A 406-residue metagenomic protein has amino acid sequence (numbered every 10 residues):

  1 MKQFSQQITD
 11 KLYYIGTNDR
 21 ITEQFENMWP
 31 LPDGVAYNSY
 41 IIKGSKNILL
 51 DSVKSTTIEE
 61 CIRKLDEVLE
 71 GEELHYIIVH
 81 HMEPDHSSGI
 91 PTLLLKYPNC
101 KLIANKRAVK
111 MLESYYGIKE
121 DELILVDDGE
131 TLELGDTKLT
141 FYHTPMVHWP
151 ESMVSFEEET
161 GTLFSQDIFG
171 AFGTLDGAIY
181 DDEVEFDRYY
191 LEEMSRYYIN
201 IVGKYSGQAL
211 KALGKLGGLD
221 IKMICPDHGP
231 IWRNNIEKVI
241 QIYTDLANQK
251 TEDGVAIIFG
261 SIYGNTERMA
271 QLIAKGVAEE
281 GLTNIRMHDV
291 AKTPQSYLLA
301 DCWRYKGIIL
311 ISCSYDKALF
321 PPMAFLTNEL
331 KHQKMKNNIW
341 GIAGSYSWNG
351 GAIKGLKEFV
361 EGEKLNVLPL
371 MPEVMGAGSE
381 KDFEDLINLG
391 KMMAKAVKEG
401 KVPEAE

Functional and structural regions predicted by a protein language model:
F4, L175, F186-I224, G229-P230 (+2 more regions): FMN-binding flavodoxin-like domain, especially the glycine-rich phosphate-binding loop
S5-D66, V154-E157, G161-S165, T266: Conserved beta-strand hairpin/beta-sheet module of binuclear metal-dependent hydrolase folds, prominently
Q6-D10, I103-S152, Y205-K211: Metallo-beta-lactamase
S45, T56-I103: Active-site metal-binding motif and surrounding structural segment of the metallo-beta-lactamase
L50-S52, L74-M82, L102-N105, L163-Q166 (+1 more regions): Active-site neighborhood of phospho(di)ester-bond hydrolases with catalytic His/Asp-centered motifs
G89, T293-L298: Short acidic active-site motifs
H148-S152, I168-G203, D245-T251: Active-site-proximal loop/helix segment associated with metal-binding centers of metalloenzymes
H228-G254: Terminal amphipathic helices with adjacent charged low-complexity linkers/tails
